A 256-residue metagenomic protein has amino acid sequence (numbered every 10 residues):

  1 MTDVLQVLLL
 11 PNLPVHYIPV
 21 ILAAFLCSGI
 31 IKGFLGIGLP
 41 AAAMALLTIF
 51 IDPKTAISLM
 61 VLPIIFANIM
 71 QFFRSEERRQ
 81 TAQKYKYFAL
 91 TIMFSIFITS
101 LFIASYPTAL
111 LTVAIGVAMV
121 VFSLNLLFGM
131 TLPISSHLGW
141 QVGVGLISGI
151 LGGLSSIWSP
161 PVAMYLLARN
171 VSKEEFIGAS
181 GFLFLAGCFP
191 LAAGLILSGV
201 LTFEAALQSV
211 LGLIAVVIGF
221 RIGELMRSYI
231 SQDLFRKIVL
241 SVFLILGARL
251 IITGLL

Functional and structural regions predicted by a protein language model:
M1-V15, E77-M130: Helix-loop-helix hairpins and the membrane-proximal interhelical loops of multi-pass alpha-helical transport proteins
T2-F50, T131-S180, G187: Selected transmembrane alpha-helices and immediately adjacent juxtamembrane segments of polytopic inner-membrane
L10, Y17-I18, T48-I65, A109-M119 (+2 more regions): Structural signature of hydrophobic alpha-helical transmembrane segments
L22, L26, I30, V61 (+12 more regions): Residue-level signature of the transmembrane alpha-helical core of multi-pass small-molecule transporters
A45-K54, A89-I98, F122, Q141-L154 (+2 more regions): Small-residue-rich segments of transmembrane alpha-helices in multi-pass membrane proteins, especially helix faces
I49-P53, S75-A82, L167-E175, S198-T202: Juxtamembrane helix-boundary/capping and inter-helix hinge elements in multi-pass membrane proteins
S58-T108, F189-D233: Selective hydrophobic functional segments
N68-E77, S100, S105, A114-L138 (+2 more regions): Transmembrane helix exit motif
